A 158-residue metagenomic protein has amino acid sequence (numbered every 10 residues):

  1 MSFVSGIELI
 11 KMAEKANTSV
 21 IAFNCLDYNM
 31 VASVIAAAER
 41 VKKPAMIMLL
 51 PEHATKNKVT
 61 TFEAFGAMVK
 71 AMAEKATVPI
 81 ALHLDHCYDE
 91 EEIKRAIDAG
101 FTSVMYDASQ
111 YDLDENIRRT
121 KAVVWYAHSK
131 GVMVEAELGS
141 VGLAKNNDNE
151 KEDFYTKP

Functional and structural regions predicted by a protein language model:
M1-I21, G66, K70: N-terminal amphipathic alpha-helix/helix-capping segment at the start of soluble metabolic enzymes
F3, A32, K58-G66, H86-R95 (+1 more regions): Active-site-adjacent beta->alpha loops and helix N-cap segments on the catalytic face of soluble alpha/beta enzymes
E14, E39, E74, I97 (+2 more regions): Anion (oxyanion) recognition and catalysis
S19-N24, A45-L49, I80-H86, V104-Y106 (+1 more regions): Hydrophobic faces of well-ordered beta-strands that scaffold small-molecule active sites in alpha/beta enzyme cores
A22-R40, H83: N-terminal glycine-rich phosphate/pyrophosphate-binding loops that anchor nucleotide-derived ligands and cofactors
C25, Y111-R118, G142-P158: Active-site glycine- and acidic-residue-rich loops that bind and position anionic ligands or nucleotide-like cofactors
C25-N29, P51-H53, L84-E90, A108-D112 (+1 more regions): Active-site-proximal loop/turn and secondary-structure-junction residues that shape catalytic pockets, frequently
R40-I97: Active-site cofactor/substrate anionic-group-binding motifs, chiefly glycine- and Lys/Arg-rich phosphate-binding loops
